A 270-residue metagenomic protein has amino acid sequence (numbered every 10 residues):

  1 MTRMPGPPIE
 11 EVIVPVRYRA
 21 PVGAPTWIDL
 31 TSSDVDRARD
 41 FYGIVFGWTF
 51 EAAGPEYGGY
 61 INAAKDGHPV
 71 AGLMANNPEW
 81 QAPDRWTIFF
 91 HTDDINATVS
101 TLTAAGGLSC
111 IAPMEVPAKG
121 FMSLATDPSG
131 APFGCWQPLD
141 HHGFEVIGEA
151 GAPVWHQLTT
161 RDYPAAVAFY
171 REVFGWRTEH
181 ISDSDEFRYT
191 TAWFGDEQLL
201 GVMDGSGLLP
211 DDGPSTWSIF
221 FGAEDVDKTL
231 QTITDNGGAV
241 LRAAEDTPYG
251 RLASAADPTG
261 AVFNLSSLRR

Functional and structural regions predicted by a protein language model:
T2, A20-V22, T26-H68, A104 (+5 more regions): Core segments of cupin and vicinal oxygen chelate
T2-P21, T103-V154, L158, E179-G195 (+2 more regions): Vicinal oxygen chelate
V14-V16, W48-T49, M74-N77: Short secondary-structure capping/turn segments at boundaries of alpha-helices and beta-strands
A24-S33, I61-N62, P78-T101, F121-A125 (+3 more regions): Vicinal oxygen chelate
T26, G47, E79, R85 (+6 more regions): Residues in intrinsically disordered, low-complexity segments of regulatory proteins
